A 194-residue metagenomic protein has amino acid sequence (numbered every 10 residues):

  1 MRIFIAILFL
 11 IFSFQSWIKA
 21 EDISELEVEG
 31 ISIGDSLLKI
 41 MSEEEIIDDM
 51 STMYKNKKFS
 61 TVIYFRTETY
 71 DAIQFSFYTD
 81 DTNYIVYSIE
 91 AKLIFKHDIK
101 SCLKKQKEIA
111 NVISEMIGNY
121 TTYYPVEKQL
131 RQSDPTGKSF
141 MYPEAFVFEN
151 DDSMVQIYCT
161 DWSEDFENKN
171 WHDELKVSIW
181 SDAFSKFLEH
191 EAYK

Functional and structural regions predicted by a protein language model:
M1, L10, K55, Y64-F65: Short intrinsically disordered, low-complexity segments
I3-W17: Sec-dependent N-terminal signal peptides
E21-F59, E90-K194: Non-cytosolic coordination micro-motifs
V62-E108: Mid-chain, structured segments of secreted extracytoplasmic proteins
